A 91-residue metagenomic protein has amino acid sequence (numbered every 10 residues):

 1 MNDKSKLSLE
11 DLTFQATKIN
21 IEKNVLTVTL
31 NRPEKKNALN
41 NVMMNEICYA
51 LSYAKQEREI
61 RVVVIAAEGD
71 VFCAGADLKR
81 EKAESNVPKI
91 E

Functional and structural regions predicted by a protein language model:
M1-E68, A83-E84: Conserved CoA-thioester-binding segment of acyl-CoA-metabolizing enzymes
D70-A83: Amphipathic alpha-helical interaction surfaces in cytosolic regulatory modules
A83-E91: A short acidic, glycine-rich active-site loop that binds or catalyzes chemistry on phosphate/adenosine moieties
